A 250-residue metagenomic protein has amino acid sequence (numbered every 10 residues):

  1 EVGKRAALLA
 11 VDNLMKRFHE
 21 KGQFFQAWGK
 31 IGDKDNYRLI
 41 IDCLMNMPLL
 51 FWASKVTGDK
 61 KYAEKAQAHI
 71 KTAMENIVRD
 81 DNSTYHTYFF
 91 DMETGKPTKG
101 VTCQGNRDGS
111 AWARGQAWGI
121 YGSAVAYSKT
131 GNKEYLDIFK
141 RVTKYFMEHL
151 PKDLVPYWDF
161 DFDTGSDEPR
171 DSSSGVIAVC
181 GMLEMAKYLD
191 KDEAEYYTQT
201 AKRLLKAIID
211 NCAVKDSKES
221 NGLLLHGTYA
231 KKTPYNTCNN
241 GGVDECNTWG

Functional and structural regions predicted by a protein language model:
E1-G250: Glycan-recognition and catalytic cores of secretory/periplasmic carbohydrate-active enzymes
